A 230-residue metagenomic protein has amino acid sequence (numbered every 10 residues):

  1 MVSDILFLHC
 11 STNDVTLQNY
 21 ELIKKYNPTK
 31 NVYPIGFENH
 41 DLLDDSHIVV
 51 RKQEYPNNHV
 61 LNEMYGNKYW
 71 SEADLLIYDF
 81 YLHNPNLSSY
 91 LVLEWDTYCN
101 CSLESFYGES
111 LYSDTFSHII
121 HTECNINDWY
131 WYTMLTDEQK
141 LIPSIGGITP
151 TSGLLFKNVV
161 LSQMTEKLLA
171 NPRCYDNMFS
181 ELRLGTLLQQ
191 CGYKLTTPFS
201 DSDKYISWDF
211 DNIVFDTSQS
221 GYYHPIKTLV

Functional and structural regions predicted by a protein language model:
M1-D14: N-proximal low-complexity "stem/linker" segments adjacent to membrane-targeting elements
V2-D4, Y26-P34: Short loop->beta transition adjacent to catalytic acidic/histidine clusters or analogous donor-positioning motifs
S11-T16, D96-N100: Short acidic, S/G/P-rich loop/turn micro-motifs used as interaction or catalytic elements
N13-Y26: Short, well-formed alpha-helical segments that are part of the catalytic scaffolds of diverse glycosyltransferases
G36-N86: Active-site-proximal specificity loops/subdomain of glycosyltransferases
L87-D96: Short beta-strand-to-loop acidic/aromatic patch adjacent to the donor-nucleotide binding site
Y98-E181: Conserved catalytic core of nucleotide-sugar-dependent glycosyltransferases
A170-V230: C-terminal catalytic/acceptor-binding lobe
